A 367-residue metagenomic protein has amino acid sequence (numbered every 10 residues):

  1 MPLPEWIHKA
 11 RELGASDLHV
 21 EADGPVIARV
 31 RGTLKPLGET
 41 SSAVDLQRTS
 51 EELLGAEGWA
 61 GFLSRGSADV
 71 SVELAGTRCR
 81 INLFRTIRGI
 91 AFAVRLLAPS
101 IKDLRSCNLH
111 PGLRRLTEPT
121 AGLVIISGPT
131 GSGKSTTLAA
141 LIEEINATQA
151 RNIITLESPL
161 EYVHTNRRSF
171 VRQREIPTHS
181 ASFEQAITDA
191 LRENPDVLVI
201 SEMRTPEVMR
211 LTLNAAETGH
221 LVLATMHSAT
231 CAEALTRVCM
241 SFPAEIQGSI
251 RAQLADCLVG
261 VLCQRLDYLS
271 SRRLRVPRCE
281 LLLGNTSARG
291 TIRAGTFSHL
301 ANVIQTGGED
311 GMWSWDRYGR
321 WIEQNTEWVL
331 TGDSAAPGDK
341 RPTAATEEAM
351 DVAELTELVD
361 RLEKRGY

Functional and structural regions predicted by a protein language model:
P2-Y367: Short, flexible helix-loop junctions that flank or precede catalytic/ligand sites
